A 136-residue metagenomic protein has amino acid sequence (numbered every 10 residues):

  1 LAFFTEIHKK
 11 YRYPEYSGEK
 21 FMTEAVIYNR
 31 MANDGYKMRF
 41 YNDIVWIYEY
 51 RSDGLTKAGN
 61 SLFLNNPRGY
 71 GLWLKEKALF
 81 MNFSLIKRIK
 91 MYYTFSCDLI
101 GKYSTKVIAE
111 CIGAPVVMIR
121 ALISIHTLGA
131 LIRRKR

Functional and structural regions predicted by a protein language model:
L1-T56: Conserved nucleotide-sugar donor-binding catalytic segment
F3-F4, F21, F40, F63 (+2 more regions): Phenylalanine-focused residue identity feature
K9-K10, K20, K37, K57 (+5 more regions): Context-gated lysine
E24-N42, L79-M81, L99-M118: Short flexible/disordered coil segments
I44-Y48, A58-F83: Catalytic core of nucleotide-sugar-dependent glycosyltransferases
L62-L72, L85-R136: Non-catalytic, C-terminal membrane-associated alpha-helical segments of glycosyltransferases
